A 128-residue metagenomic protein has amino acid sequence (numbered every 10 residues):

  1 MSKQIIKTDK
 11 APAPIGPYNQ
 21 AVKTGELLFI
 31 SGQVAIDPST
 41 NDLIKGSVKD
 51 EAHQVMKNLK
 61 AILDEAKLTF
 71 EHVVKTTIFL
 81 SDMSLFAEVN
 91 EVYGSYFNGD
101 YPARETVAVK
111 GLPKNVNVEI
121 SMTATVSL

Functional and structural regions predicted by a protein language model:
S2-L128: Short, polar/acidic, helix-capping and beta-turn segments at strand->helix junctions that line the mouths
